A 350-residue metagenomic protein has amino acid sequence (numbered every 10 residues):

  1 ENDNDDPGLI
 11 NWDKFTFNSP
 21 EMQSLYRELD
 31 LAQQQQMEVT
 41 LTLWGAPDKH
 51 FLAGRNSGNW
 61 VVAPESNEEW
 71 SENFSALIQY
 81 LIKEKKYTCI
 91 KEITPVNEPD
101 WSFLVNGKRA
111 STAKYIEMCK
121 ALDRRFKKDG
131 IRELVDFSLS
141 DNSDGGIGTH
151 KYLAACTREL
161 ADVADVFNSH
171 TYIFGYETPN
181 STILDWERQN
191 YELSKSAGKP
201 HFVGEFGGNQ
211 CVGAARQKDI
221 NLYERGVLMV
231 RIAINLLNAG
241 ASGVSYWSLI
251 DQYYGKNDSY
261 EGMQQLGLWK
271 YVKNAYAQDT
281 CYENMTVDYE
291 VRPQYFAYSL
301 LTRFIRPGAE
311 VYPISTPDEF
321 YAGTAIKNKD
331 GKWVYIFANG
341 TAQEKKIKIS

Functional and structural regions predicted by a protein language model:
E1-A164, N168-F174: Substrate-binding cleft and catalytic face of glycoside hydrolase catalytic domains, especially the flexible beta-alpha
P20-S24, E117-M118, T182-W186, E224-M229: Short, glycine/acidic-rich beta->alpha junctions
L77, I93, F167, L236 (+3 more regions): Conserved, mostly hydrophobic/aromatic
N97, G204, A338: Active-site flanking residues adjacent to catalytic metal/cofactor-binding acidic residues
D162-A215: Glycoside hydrolase catalytic-domain groove-lining segments
V203, G207-S299, Y312-F320: Aromatic/acidic polysaccharide-binding cleft in carbohydrate-active enzymes
T316-S350: Carbohydrate-binding surface patches
